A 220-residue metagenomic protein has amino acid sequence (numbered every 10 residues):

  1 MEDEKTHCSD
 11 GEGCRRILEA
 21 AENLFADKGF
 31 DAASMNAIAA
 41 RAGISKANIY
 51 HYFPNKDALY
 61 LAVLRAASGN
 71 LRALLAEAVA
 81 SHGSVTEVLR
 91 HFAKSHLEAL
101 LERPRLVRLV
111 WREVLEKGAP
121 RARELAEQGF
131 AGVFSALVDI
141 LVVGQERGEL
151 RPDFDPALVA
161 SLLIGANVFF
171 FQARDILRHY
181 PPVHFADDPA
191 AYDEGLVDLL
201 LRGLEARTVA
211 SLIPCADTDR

Functional and structural regions predicted by a protein language model:
E2-D3, V63-H91, A122, V133 (+1 more regions): Amphipathic alpha-helical linker/stalk segments
E2-E4, E98, E102, A131-R147 (+1 more regions): C-terminal peripheral helix-coil segments that are non-catalytic and often amphipathic
K5, R16, A20, L24-A58 (+1 more regions): Helix-turn-helix
G13, K56, V63, A67 (+6 more regions): Hydrophobic/aromatic residues within well-ordered alpha-helical segments
D27-D31, H82, R103, R147: Short coil/turn segments at alpha/beta junctions that flank glycine-rich nucleotide-binding fingerprints
A58, H91, L97-V142, A157-L158 (+1 more regions): Short secondary-structure transition hinges
A62, A76-R108, P156-L163, D193 (+1 more regions): Hydrophobic alpha-helical connector segments
